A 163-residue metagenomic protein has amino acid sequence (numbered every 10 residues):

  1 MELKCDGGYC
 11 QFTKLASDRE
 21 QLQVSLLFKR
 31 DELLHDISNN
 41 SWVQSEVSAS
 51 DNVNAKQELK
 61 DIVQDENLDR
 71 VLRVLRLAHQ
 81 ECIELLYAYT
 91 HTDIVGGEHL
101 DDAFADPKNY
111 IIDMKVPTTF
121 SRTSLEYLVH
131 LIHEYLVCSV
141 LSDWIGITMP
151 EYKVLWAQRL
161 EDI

Functional and structural regions predicted by a protein language model:
M1-K60: Short, intrinsically disordered N-terminal pre-domain segments
C10, E66-I163: Internal mixed-charge
V63: Short, surface-exposed acidic
